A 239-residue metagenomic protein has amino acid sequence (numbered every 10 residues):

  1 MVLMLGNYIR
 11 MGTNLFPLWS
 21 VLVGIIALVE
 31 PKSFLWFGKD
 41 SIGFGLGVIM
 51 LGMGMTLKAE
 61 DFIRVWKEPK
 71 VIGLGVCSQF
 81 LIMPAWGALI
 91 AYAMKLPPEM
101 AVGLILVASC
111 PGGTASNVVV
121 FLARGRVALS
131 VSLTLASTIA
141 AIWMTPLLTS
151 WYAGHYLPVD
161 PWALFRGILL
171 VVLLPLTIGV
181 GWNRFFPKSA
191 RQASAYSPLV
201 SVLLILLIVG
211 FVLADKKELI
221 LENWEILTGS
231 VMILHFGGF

Functional and structural regions predicted by a protein language model:
M1-F239: Alpha-helical transmembrane segments of multi-pass small-molecule/ion transporters
